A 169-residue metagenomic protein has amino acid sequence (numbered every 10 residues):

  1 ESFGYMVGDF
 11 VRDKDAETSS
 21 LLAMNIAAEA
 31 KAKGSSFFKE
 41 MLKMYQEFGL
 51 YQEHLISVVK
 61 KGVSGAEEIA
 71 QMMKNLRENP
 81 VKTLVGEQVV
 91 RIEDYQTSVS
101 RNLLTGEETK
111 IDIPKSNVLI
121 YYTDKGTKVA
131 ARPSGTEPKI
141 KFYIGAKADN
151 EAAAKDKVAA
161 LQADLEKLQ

Functional and structural regions predicted by a protein language model:
E1-R132, K139-Y143, N150-D156, Q162-Q169: Phosphate-binding and adjacent anionic-ligand microenvironments
